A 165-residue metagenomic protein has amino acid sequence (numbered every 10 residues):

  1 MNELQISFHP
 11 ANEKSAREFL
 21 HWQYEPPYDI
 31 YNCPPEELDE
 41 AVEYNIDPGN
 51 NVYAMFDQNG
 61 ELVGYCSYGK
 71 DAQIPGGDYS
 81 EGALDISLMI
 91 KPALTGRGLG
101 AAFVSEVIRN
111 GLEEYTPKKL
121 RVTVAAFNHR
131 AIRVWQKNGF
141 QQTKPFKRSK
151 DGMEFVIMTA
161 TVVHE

Functional and structural regions predicted by a protein language model:
P10-K14, H21-A93, N110, E114 (+1 more regions): Acetyl-CoA-dependent GNAT
E18, D85, K119, R130: Amphipathic alpha-helical recognition patches that constitute DNA-binding helices
D85-M89, R121-T123, I157: Conserved beta-strand segments that form the floor/walls of ligand-binding pockets within enzyme and binding domains
L94, G98-V107: Conserved acetyl-CoA pyrophosphate-binding loop and the N-cap/start of the following alpha-helix in GNAT-like
A101, A126-K144: Conserved active-site alpha-helix within GNAT-family acetyltransferase domains
E106, R121-I132, R148-M153: Conserved beta-strand-loop-alpha-helix junction that forms the acyl-donor binding cleft
F146, D151-E165: Terminal substrate-recognition subdomain of acyl/acetyltransferases
